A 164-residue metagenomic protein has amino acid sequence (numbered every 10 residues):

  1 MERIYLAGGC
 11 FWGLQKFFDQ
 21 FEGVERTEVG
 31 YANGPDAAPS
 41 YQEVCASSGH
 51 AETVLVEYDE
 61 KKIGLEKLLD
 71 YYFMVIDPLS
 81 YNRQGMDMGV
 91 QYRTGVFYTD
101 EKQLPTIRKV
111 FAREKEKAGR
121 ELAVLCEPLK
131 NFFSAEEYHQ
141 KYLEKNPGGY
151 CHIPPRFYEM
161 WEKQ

Functional and structural regions predicted by a protein language model:
M1-Q164: Flexible coil/turn and secondary-structure edge motifs
